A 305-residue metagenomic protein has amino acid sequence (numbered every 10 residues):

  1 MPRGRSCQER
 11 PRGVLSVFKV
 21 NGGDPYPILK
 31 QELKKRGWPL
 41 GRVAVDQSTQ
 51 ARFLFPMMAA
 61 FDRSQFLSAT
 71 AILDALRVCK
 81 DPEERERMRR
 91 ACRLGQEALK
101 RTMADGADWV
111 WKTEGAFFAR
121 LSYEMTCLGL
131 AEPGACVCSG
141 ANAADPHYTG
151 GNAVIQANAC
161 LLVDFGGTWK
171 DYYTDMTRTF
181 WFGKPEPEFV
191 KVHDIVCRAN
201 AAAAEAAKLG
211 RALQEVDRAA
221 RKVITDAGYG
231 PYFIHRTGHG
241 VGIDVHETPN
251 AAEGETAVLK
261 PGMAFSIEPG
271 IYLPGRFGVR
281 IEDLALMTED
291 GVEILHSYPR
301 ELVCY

Functional and structural regions predicted by a protein language model:
M1-Y305: Active-site neighborhoods and metal-handling regions in enzymes and metal-associated proteins
